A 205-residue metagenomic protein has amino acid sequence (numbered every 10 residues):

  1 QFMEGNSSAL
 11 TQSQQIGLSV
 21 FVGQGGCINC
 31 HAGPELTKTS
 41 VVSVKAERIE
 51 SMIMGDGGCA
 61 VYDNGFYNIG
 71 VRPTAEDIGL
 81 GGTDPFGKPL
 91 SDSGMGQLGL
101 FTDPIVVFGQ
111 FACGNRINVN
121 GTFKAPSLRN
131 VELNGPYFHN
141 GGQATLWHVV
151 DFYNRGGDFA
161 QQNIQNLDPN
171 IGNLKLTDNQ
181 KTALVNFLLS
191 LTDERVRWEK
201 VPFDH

Functional and structural regions predicted by a protein language model:
Q1-Q143, H148-D151, F159-Q162, E199-H205: Short glycine/threonine-rich turn/loop motifs
Q24, K175-D178, T192: Residues at alpha-helix boundaries and short interhelical turns
P34, L191-T192: Acidic glycine-/aspartate-rich tracts in secreted/extracellular proteins
F66, N118, L174-K175, E194: A general, composition-driven signal for non-globular sequence regions
G70, G99, G156, D168-P169 (+1 more regions): Glycine-centered flexibility motif
L146-K175, N179-V185, H205: Active-site pocket scaffolds in enzymes
L188: Hydrophobic "lid"/C-terminal helical patch of Rossmann-like NAD(P)-dependent dehydrogenase/epimerase domains
T192-E199: Short, charged low-complexity linker/loop segments at the C-terminal edge of domains
